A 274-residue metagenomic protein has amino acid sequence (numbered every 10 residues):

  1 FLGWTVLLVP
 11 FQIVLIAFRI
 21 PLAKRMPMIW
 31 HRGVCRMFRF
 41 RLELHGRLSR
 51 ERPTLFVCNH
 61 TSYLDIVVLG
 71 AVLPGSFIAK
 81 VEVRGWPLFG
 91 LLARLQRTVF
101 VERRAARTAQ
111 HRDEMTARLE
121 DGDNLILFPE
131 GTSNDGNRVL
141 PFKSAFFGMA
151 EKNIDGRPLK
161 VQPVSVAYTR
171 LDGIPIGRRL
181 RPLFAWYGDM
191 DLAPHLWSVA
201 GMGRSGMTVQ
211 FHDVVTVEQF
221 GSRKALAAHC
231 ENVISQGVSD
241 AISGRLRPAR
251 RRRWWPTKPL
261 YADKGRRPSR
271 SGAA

Functional and structural regions predicted by a protein language model:
F1-E43, A241, A249, R253-A274: N-terminal membrane-anchoring alpha-helices
L8-M28, C35-M37, R50-A106, G156-R157: Catalytic core of membrane glycerolipid acyltransferases/transacylases, capturing the structured, soluble-facing
G46-R50, E114-E120: Short amphipathic alpha-helix with an adjacent loop that forms part of the alpha/beta core around
P53-L55, N124-F128, K160: Residue-level preference for the first positions of well-ordered beta-strands
S62, G85, T108-R112, F142-K143 (+1 more regions): Amphipathic coiled-coil/heptad-repeat helices and related helical stalk/stem segments that mediate oligomerization
F89-G90, R104, G136-G221, A225 (+3 more regions): A cross-family acyltransferase "interaction/gating" segment
M115-T116, D123-L125, P129-F142: Soluble extracytoplasmic domains of inner/organellar membrane proteins
N232-A241: C-terminal alpha-helix
